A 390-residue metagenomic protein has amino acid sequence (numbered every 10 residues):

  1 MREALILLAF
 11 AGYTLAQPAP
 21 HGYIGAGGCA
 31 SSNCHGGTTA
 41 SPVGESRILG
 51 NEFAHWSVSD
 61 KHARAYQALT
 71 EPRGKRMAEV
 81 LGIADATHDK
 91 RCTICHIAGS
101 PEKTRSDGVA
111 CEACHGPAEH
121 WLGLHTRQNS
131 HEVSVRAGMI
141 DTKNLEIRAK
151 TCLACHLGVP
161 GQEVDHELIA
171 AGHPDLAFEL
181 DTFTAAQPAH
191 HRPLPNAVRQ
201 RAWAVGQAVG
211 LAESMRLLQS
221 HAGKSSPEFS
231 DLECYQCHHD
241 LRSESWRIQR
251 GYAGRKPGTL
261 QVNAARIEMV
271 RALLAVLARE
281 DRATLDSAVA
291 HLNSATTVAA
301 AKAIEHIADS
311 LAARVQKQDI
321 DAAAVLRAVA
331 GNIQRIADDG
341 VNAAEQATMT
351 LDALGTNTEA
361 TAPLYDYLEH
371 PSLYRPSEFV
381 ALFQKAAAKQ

Functional and structural regions predicted by a protein language model:
M1-L7: Sec-dependent signal peptide recognition, specifically the positively charged N-region followed immediately by
A11-T14: N-terminal signal peptide c-region/cleavage motif recognized by signal peptidases
P18-G37, K224-E233: Local sequence-structure signature of Cys/Sec-based thiol-disulfide redox active-site neighborhoods
G22-A30, H88, D107, L145-A149 (+1 more regions): Short metal-coordination and nucleic-acid-contact micro-motifs, chiefly zinc-binding Cys/His arrays
G27-H35, T93, E112, L153 (+1 more regions): Cys/His/Pro-rich metal-binding microdomains
T38-E79, A113, P117-I336, S372-A381: Primarily the internal scaffold of c-type cytochrome electron-transfer domains, especially repeated/multiheme c-type
M77-A113, N129: Post-signal peptide N-terminal segment of secreted/secretory-pathway proteins
G331-N342, A347-Q390: A cross-kingdom marker for long, charged
